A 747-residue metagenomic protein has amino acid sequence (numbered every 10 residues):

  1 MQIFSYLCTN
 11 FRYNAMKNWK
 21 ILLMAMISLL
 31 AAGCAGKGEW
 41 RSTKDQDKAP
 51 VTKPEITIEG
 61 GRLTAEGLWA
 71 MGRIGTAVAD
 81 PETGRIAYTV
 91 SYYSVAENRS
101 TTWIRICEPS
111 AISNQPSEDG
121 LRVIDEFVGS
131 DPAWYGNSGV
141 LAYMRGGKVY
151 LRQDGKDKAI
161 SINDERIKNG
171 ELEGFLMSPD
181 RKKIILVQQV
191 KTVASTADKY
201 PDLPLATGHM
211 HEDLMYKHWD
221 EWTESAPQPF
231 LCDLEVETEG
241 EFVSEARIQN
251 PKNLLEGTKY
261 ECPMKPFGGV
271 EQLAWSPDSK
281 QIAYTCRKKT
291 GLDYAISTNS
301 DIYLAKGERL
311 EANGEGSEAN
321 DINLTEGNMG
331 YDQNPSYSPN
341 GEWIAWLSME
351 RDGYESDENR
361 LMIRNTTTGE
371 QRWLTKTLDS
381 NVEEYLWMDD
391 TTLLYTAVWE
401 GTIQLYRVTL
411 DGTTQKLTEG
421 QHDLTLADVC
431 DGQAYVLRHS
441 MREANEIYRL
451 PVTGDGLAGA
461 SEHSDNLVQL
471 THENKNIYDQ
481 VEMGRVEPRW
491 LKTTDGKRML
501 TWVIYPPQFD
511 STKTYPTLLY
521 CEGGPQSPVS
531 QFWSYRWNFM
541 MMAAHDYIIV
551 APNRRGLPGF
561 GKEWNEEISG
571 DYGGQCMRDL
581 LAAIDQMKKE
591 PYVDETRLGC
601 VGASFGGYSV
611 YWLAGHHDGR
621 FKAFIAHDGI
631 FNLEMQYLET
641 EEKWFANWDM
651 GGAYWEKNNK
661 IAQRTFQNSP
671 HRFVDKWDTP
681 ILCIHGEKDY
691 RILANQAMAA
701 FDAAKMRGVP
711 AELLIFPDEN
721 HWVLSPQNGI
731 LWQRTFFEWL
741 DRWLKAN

Functional and structural regions predicted by a protein language model:
N10, P109-P116, G307-G316, G454: Arg/Gly-rich low-complexity intrinsically disordered repeat tracts
A32-G33: C-terminal motif of bacterial Sec signal peptides marking the signal peptidase cleavage site
W40-T52, T101-T102, L186-G257, T285-K288 (+5 more regions): Predominantly five- to eight-bladed beta-propeller fold
M71-A87, V123-M144, D164-I184, Y216-P229 (+11 more regions): Conserved beta-propeller blade repeats
Y92-A96, K148, K191-A194, K289-G291 (+3 more regions): Short glycine/acidic-enriched loop and turn motifs that connect beta-strands
P109-S110, Q153-K156, L234-E237, K306-E308 (+3 more regions): Short loop/turn segments that connect beta-strands within beta-propeller blades
T290, D465-N466, H472-T596, A603 (+1 more regions): Cap/lid segment of the alpha/beta-hydrolase catalytic domain
N538, A543, A551-N747: Active-site-proximal cap/loop segments of hydrolase catalytic domains
